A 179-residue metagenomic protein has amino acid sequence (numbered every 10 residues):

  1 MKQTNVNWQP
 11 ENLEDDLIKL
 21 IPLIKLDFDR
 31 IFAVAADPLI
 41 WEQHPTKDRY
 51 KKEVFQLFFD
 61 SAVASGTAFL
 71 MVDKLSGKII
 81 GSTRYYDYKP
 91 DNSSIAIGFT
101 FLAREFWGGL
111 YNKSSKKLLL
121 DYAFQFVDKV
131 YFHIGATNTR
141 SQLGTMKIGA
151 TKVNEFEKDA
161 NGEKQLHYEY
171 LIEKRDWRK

Functional and structural regions predicted by a protein language model:
M1-L57, R175-K179: A short, well-structured alpha-helix characteristic of acyl/acetyltransferase catalytic modules
L70, K78-D87, A96: Conserved beta-strand in the GNAT
V72, G98-G108: A short, internal acetyl-CoA/4′-phosphopantetheine-binding micro-motif in the GNAT/acyltransferase core
Y88-I97, Y111: A conserved beta-turn-beta hairpin within the catalytic core of GNAT-like acetyltransferases that forms part
G108-Y122, L143, K147: Conserved acetyl-CoA-binding loop-helix of GNAT-fold acetyltransferases
Q125-I134: Conserved GNAT acetyl-CoA-binding A-motif
H133, T151-H167: Conserved catalytic-core motifs of GNAT/GCN5-like acyltransferases
N138-N154: Conserved active-site alpha-helix within GNAT-family acetyltransferase domains
